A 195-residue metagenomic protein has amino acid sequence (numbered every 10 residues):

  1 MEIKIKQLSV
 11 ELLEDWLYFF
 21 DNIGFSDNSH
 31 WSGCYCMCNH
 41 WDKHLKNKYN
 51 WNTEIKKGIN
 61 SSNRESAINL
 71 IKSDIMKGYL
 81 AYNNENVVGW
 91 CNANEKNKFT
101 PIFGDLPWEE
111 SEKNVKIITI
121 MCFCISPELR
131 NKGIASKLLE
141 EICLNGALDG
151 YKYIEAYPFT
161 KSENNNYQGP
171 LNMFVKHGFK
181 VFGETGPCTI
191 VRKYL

Functional and structural regions predicted by a protein language model:
M1-N50: Conserved N-terminal entry element of GNAT/NAT acetyltransferase domains
D15-Y18, S66, K137, E141: Alpha-helical elements of Rossmann-like donor-binding domains used by nucleotide-donor carbohydrate transfer enzymes
C34-K77: Active-site rim helix/loop that mediates acceptor-substrate recognition in acyltransferases
N69, Y82, N86-C122, N165-Q168: Conserved acyl-donor/pantetheine-binding loop and adjacent beta-alpha core of acyl/acetyltransferases and related
E85, T160-K161, C188: Conserved beta-strand edge residues that scaffold enzyme active sites
I120-I125, N131-A147: Conserved acetyl-CoA-binding loop-helix of GNAT-fold acetyltransferases
G146-E163: Conserved GNAT acetyl-CoA-binding A-motif
N166-L171, V175-G178, F182-L195: C-terminal "cap" of GNAT-fold acetyltransferases
